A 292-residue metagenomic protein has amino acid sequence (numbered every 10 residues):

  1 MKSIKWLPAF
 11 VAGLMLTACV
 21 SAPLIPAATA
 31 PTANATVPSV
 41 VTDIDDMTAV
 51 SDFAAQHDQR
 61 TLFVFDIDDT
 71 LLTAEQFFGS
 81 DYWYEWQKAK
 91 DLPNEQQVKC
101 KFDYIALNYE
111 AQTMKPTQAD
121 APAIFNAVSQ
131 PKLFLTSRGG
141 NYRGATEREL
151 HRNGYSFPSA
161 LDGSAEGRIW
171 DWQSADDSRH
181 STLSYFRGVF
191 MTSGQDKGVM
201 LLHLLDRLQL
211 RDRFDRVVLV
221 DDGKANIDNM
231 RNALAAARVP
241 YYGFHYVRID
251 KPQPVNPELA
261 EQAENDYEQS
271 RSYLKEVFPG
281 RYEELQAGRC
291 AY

Functional and structural regions predicted by a protein language model:
M1-F10: Bacterial N-terminal signal peptides that target proteins for export
A12-G13, E283: Residue-level signal for mature regions of secreted extracellular proteins and peptides
T17-A18: C-terminal motif of bacterial Sec signal peptides marking the signal peptidase cleavage site
S21: Short, conserved catalytic or interaction motifs in soluble domains
L24-A35, I44-T48, G139-Y292: C-terminal cap/substrate-recognition subdomain and adjoining C-terminal extension of metal-dependent phosphatase-like
A27-D177, Y185, M191, A291-Y292: Alpha-helical substrate-recognition element adjacent to the catalytic core
